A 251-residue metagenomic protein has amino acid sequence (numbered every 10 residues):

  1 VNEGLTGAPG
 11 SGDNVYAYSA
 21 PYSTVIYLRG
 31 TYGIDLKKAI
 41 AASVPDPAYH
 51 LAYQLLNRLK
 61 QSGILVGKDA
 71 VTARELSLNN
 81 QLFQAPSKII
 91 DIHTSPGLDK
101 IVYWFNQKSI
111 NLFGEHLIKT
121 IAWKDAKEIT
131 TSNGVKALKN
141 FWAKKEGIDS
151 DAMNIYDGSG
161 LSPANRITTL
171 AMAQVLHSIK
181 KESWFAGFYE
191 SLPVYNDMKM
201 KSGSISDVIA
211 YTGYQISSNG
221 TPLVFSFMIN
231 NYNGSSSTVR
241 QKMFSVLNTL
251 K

Functional and structural regions predicted by a protein language model:
V1-D149: Conserved serine DD-peptidase/penicillin-binding transpeptidase domain and beta-lactam-recognizing active-site
P96, K108-N111, E115-K251: Small-residue-rich helix-loop
